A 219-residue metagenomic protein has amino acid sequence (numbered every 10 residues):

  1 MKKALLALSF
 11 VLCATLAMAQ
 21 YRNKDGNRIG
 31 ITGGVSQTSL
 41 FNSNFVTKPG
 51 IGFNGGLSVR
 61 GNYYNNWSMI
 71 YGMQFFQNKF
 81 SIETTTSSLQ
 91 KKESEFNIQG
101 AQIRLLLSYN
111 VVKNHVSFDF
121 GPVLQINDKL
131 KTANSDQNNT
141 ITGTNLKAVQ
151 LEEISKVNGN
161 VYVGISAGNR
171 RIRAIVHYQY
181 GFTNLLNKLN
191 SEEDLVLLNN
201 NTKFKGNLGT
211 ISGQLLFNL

Functional and structural regions predicted by a protein language model:
M1-R28, T32, L215-L219: Bacterial Sec-dependent N-terminal signal peptides
Q20, V116-G121, Q125-N127, I175-Q179 (+1 more regions): Membrane-proximal, glycine/serine-rich, low-complexity loop/turn segments characteristic of large bacterial
K24, N62-N66, V112-V116, R170-I172 (+1 more regions): Outer-membrane beta-barrel channels and translocator barrels
R28-G30, S68, L106, H115-S117 (+1 more regions): Membrane-spanning beta-strand positions in outer-membrane beta-barrel proteins
I31-V35, F53-G61, M73-F75, I103-Y109 (+4 more regions): Residues on the lipid-exposed face of transmembrane beta-strands in outer-membrane beta-barrel proteins
S39-K48, Q77-Q99, I126-Y162, T183-E193 (+1 more regions): Extracellular/periplasm-exposed beta-strand and loop segments of Gram-negative cell-envelope proteins, dominated by
T47-L89: Glycine- and aromatic-enriched membrane insertion/assembly motifs of diderm outer-membrane and organelle channel
Q90-H115: Helix-adjacent hinge/juxtasegments
